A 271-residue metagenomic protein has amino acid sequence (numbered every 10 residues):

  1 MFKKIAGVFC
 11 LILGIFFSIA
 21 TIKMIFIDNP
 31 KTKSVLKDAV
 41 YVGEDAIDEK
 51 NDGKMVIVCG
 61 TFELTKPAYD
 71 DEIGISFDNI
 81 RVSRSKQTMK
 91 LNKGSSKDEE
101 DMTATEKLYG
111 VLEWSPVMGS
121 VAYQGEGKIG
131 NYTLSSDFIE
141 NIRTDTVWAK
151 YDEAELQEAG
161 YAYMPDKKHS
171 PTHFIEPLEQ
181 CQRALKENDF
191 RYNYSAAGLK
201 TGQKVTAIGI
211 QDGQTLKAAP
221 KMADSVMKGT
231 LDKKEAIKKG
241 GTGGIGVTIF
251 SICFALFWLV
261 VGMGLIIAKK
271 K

Functional and structural regions predicted by a protein language model:
M1, K270-K271: N-terminal Lys/Arg-rich, disordered targeting/topogenic segments
M1-I25: Hydrophobic alpha-helical transmembrane signal-anchor segments
F9, I22-P30, K54, D78-V260 (+1 more regions): Charged, low-complexity helical/coil segments in non-catalytic cytosolic or luminal regions
K23, D28, D38-A39, F62 (+2 more regions): Functionally constrained cores in energy, signaling, and assembly domains
M24-K50: Alpha-helical transmembrane signal-anchor/signal-peptide segments
Y41-G74: Short extracytoplasmic
